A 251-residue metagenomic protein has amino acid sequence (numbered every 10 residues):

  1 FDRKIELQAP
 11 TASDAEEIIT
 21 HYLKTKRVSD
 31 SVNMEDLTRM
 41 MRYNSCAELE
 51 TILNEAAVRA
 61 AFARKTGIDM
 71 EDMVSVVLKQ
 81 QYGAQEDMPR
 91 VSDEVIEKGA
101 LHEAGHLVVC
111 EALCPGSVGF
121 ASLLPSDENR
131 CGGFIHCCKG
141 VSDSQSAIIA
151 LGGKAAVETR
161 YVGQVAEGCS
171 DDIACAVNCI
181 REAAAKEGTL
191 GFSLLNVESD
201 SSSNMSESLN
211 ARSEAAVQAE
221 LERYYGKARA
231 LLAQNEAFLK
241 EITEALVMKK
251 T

Functional and structural regions predicted by a protein language model:
F1, A15, S45, A56 (+5 more regions): Residue-level signature of catalytic and energy-coupling elements of molecular machines, predominantly ATP/GTP-dependent
L7-D72, G153-E158, K186-N196: Conserved C-terminal "switch" segment of AAA+ ATPases
T20-L23, R42, N54-A57, A61 (+5 more regions): Signal for well-folded cores of large energy- and translation-related assemblies
A60-A84, S117-P125, G191-S201: Conserved C-terminal helix/linker of AAA+ ATPases
T66, M70-E111: Conserved catalytic-core segments of large NTP-driven translation/proteostasis enzymes
V95-A100, L107-T251: Soluble catalytic regions of large protease machineries
